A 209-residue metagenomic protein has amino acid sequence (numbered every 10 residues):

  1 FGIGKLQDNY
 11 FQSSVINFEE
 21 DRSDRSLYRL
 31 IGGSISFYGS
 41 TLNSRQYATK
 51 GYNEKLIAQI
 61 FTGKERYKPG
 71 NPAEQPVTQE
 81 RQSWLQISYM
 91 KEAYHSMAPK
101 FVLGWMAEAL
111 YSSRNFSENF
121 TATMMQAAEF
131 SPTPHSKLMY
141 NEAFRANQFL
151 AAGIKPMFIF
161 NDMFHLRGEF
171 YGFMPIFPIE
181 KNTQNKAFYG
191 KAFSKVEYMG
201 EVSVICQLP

Functional and structural regions predicted by a protein language model:
F1-E20: Transmembrane beta-barrel wall of Gram-negative outer-membrane proteins
I3, I60, G172: Short, small-residue-rich loop/turn micro-motifs
Q7-Q12, G63-K68, I176-E180: Short acidic/His/Gly/Ser-rich catalytic and metal-binding motifs that mark active-site loops of diverse hydrolases
D21-S26, L30-N161, G168: C-terminal outer-membrane beta-barrel translocator/porin domains of Gram-negative envelope proteins and their
M124-E129, L166-P178, N185: Active/binding-pocket-proximal capping segment
K155, I159-H165, E169, F173 (+1 more regions): Hydrophobic alpha-helix feature that most strongly marks membrane-spanning transmembrane helices and their immediate
N182-A192: Short, surface-exposed loop/helix-turn segments at secondary-structure junctions that function as lids/hinges flanking
K191-P209: Predominantly the C-terminal beta-signal and adjacent terminal strand-loop region of outer-membrane beta-barrel
